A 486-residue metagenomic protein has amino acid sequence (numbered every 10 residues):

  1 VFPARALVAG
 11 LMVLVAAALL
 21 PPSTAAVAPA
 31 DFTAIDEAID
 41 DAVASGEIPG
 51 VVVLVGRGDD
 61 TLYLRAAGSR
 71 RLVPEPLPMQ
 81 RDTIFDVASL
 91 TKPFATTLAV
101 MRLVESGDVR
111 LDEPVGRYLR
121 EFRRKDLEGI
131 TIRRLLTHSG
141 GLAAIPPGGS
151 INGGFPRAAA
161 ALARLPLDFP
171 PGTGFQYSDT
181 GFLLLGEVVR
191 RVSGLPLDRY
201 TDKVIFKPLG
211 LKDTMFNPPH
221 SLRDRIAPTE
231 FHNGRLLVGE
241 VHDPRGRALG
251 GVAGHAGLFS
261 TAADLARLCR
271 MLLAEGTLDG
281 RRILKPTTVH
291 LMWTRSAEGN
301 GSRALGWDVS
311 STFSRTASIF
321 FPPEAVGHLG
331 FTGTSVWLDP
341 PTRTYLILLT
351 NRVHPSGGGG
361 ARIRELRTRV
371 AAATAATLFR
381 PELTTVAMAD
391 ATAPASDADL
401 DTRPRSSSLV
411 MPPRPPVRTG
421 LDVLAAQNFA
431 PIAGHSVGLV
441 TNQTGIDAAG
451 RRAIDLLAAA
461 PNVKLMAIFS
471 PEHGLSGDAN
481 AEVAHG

Functional and structural regions predicted by a protein language model:
V8-P21: Bacterial N-terminal signal peptides
A28-V87, D108-R110, R157-A160, R164 (+2 more regions): Short, conserved catalytic-motif segment at the N-terminal edge
D41-L54, P74-R134, F169-G181, A253-A256: Short active-site loop at a secondary-structure junction that contains or immediately precedes the catalytic residue(s)
A67, R71, K125-A325: Short, surface-exposed loop or secondary-structure junction motifs that flank catalytic or metal-binding residues
G257, A325, T332-Y345: Short, surface-exposed beta-strand/loop micro-motifs that present aromatic residues
A274, L278, T287-T288, W293-R295 (+2 more regions): Short, gly/Ser/Thr-rich active-site loops of penicillin-recognizing serine hydrolases
P416-V463: N-terminal phosphate-binding or glycine-rich loops at protein starts, especially the Walker A/P-loop of NTPases
M466-G474: Short internal beta-strands
